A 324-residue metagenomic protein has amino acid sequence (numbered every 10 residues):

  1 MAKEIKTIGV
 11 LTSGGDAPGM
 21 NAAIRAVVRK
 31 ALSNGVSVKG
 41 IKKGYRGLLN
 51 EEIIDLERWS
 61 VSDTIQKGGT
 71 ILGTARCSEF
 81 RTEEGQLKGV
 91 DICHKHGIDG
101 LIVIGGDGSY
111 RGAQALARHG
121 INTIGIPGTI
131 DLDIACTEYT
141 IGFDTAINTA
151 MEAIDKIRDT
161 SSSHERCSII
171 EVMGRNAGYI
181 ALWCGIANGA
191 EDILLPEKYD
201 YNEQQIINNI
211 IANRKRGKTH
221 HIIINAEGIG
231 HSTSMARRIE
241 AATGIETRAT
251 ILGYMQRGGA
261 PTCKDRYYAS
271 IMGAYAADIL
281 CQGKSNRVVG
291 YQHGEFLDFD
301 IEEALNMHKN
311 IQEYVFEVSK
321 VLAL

Functional and structural regions predicted by a protein language model:
A2, L48-L101, G108, I141-N148 (+2 more regions): Glycine-rich oxoanion-binding loops at beta->alpha junctions
A2-L49: N-terminal phosphate-binding or glycine-rich loops at protein starts, especially the Walker A/P-loop of NTPases
S13-D16, I41-R46, R76-C77, G106-G108 (+7 more regions): Short, ordered loop/turn segments at secondary-structure junctions
A17-V27, L49, E83-L87, G100-Q114 (+6 more regions): Short glycine/serine/threonine-rich phosphate/pyrophosphate-binding segments that cradle anionic phosphate groups
V103-G105, A115, N122, F143-E246 (+1 more regions): Accessory alpha-helical/coil subdomains and C-terminal extensions that flank or cap enzyme catalytic cores
C136-I147, G259-R266: Short beta-strand elements at the ligand-binding edges of bilobed clamshell
H231, I239-L324: C-terminal non-catalytic interaction/assembly regions of soluble proteins
